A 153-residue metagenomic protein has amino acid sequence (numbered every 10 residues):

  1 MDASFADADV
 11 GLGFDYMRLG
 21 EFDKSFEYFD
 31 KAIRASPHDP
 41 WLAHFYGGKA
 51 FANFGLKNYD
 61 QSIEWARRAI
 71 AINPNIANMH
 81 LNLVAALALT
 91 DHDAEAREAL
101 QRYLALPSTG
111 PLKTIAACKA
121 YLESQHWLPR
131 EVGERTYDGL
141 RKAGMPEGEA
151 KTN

Functional and structural regions predicted by a protein language model:
A3-N153: Alpha-helical protein-protein interaction modules
